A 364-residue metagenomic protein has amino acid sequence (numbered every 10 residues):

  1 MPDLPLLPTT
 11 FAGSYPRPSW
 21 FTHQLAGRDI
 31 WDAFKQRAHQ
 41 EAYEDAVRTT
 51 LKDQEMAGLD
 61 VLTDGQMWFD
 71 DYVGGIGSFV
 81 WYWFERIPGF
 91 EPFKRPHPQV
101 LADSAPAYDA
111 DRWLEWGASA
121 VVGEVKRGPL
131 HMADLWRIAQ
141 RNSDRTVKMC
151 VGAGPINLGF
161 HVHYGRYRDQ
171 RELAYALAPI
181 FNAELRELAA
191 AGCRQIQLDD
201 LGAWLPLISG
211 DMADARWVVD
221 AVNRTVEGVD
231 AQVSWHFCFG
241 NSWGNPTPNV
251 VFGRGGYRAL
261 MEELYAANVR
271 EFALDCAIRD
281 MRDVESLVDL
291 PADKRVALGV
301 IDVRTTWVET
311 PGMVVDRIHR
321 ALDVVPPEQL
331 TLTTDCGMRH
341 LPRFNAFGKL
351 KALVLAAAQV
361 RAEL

Functional and structural regions predicted by a protein language model:
M1-L364: Domain-level signal for soluble alpha/beta catalytic cores
